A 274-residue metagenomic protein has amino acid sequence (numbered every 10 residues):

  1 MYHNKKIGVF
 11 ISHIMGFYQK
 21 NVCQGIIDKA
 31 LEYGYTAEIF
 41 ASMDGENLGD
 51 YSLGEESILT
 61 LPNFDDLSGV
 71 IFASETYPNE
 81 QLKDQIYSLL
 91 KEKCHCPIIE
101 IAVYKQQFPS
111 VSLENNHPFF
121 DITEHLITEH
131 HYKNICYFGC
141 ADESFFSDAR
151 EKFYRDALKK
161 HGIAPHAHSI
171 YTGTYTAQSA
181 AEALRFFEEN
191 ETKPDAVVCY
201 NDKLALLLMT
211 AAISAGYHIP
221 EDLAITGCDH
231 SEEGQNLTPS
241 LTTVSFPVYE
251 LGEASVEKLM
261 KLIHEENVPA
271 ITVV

Functional and structural regions predicted by a protein language model:
M1-L48, E56-V274: Bacterial carbohydrate/catabolite-sensing allosteric modules
L53: Short, flexible loop motifs at catalytic/binding sites
